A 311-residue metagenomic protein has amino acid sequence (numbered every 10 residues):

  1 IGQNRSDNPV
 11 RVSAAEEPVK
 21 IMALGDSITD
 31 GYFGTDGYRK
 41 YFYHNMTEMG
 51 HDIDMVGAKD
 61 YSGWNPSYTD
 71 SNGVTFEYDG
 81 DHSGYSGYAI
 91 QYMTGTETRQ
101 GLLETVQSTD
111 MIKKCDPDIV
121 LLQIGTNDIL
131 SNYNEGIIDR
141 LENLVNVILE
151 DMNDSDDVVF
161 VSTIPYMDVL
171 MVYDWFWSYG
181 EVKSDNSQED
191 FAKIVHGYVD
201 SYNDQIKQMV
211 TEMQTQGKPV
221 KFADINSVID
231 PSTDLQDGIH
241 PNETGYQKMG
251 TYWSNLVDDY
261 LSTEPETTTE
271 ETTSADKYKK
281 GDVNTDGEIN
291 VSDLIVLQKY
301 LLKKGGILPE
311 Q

Functional and structural regions predicted by a protein language model:
N4-V19, T267-S274: Low-complexity, acidic Ser/Thr/Pro-rich repeat tracts that form intrinsically disordered stalk/linker regions of very
E16-K20, M49-D54, C115-L121, N153-F160 (+1 more regions): Loop/turn elements at helix/coil->beta-strand transitions in domains of secreted/extracellular proteins
I21-L24, D234-E266: Histidine-centered active-site loop/cap adjacent to the catalytic His in serine esterases/O-acetyl transfer systems
L24-I28, V56-Y61, L122-N127, S162-M167 (+2 more regions): Active-site-proximal beta-strand/loop segments in catalytic clefts of secreted hydrolases
G25, E243, N284-E288: Residues in Ca2+-coordinating acidic/glycine-rich loops
I28-D139: Conserved SGNH/GDSL esterase-like catalytic core that processes O-acyl groups on lipids and polysaccharides
D168-A223, E243-K248: Substrate-gating cap/lid alpha-helix
S274-Q311: Alpha-helical segments with a strong preference for the paired helices of cellulosomal dockerin domains
